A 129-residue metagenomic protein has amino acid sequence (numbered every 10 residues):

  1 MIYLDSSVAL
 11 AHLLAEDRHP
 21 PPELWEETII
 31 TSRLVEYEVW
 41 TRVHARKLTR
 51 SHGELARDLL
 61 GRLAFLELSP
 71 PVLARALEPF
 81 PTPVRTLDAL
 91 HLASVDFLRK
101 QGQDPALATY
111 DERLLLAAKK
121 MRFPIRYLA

Functional and structural regions predicted by a protein language model:
M1, S32, E36, F97-A129: Acidic, PIN/NYN-like endoribonuclease modules and their adjacent C-terminal/linker elements
M1-V35, V43-L55, F123, A129: Short, well-structured N-terminal submotif of metal-dependent ribonuclease cores
L4, T31, E67, T86-A89 (+1 more regions): Short beta-strand scaffold positions
A9, V35, V72, H91 (+1 more regions): Alpha-helix capping/helix-boundary segments
A11, T41, A74, L115-L116: Alpha-helical elements of the RecA-like P-loop NTPase motor core of helicases
W25, L59, F65, P70 (+3 more regions): Alpha-helical scaffold domains
G61-S94: Acidic catalytic patch
